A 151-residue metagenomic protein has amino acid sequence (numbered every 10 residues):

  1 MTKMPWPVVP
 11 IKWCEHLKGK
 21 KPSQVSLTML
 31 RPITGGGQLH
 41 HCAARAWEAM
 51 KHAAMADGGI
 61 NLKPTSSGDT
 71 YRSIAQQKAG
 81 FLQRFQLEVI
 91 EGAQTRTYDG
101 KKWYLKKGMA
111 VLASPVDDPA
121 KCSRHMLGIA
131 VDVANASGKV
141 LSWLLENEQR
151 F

Functional and structural regions predicted by a protein language model:
M1-F151: Cell-envelope/glycan interface and biosynthesis
